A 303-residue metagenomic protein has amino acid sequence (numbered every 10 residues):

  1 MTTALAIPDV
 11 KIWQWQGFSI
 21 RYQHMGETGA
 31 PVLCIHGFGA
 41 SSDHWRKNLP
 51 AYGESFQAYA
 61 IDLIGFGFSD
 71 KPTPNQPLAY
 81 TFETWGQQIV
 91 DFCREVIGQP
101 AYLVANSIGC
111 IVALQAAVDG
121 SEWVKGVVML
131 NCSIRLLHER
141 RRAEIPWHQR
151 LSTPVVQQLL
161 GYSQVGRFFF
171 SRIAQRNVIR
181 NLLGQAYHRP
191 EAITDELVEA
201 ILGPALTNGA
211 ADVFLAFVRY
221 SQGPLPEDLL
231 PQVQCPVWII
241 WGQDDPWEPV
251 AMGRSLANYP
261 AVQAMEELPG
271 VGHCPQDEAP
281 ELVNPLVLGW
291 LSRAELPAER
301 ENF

Functional and structural regions predicted by a protein language model:
D9-G26, E54-I108, P285: Active-site loop/oxyanion-hole signature of alpha/beta-hydrolase fold enzymes
A30-G37: Short beta-strand element of the alpha/beta-hydrolase
G37-K47, A58: Serine-hydrolase catalytic-loop signature spanning alpha/beta hydrolases and amidase-signature enzymes
V118, K125-G166: Flexible "cap/lid" loop of the alpha/beta hydrolase fold
R167-A192, I201-P204, L215-S221: Helix-loop "lid/cap" segments that line or gate small-molecule binding pockets
V233, I239-W241: Short beta-strand/loop motif that positions the catalytic acidic residue of the alpha/beta-hydrolase fold
Q243-E248: Acidic catalytic loop of the alpha/beta-hydrolase fold
A261-F303: Catalytic active-site module of serine/aspartate enzymes centered on a nucleophile-bearing elbow/loop
